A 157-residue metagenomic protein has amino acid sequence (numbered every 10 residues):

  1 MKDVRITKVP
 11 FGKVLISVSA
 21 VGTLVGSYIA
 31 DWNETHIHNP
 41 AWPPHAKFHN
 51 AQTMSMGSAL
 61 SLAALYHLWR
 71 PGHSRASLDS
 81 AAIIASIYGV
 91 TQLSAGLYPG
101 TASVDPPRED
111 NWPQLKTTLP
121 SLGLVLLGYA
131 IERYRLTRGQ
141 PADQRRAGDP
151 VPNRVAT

Functional and structural regions predicted by a protein language model:
M1-T157: Short amphipathic, positively biased membrane-proximal segments that drive organelle/inner-membrane targeting
